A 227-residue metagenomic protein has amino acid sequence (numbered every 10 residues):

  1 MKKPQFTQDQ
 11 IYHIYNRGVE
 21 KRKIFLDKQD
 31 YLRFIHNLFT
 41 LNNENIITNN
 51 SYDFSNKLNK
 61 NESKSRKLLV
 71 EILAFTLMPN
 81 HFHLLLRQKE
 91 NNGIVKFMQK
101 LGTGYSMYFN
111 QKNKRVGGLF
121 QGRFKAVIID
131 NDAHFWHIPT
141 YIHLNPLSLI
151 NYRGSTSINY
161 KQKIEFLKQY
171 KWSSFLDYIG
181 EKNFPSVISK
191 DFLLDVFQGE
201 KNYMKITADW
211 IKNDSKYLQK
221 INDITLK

Functional and structural regions predicted by a protein language model:
M1-S173, Y178-N183, V196-K227: Short catalytic/metal-binding and nucleic-acid-binding patches
